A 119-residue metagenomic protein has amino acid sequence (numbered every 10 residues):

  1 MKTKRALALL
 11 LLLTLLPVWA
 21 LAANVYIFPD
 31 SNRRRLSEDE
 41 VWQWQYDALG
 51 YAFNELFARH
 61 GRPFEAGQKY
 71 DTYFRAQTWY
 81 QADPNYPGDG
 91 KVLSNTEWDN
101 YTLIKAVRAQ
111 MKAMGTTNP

Functional and structural regions predicted by a protein language model:
M1-L9: Bacterial N-terminal signal peptides that target proteins for export
K4, L15, T117-N118: N-terminal compositionally biased, intrinsically disordered segments and leader/signal-like regions
L9, P29, R34, E55-F57 (+1 more regions): Preference for short coil/turn "hinge" residues that link or interrupt alpha-helices
L10-P17: Bacterial N-terminal signal peptides
V18-A22: Sec/Tat signal peptide C-region and signal peptidase I cleavage site
N24-Q43: Short N-terminal segments immediately surrounding and downstream of signal-peptide cleavage
V41-Q81: Amphipathic alpha-helical packing elements
F64-G67, D71-P119: Compact alpha-helical subdomains of small soluble proteins
